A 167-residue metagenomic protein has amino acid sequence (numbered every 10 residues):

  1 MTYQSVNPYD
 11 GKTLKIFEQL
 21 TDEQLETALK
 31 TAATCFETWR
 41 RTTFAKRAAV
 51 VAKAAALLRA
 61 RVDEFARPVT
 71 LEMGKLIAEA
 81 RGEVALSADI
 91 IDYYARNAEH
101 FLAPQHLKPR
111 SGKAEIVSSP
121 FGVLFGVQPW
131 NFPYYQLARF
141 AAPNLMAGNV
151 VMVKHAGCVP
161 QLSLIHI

Functional and structural regions predicted by a protein language model:
M1-G112: N-terminal Rossmann-like NAD(P)+-binding subdomain of aldehyde/semialdehyde dehydrogenases
G11, R47, N144-L145, I167: Hydrophobic alpha-helical segments that mediate membrane insertion or helix-helix packing
A103-H166: Rossmann-like NAD(P) dinucleotide-binding subdomain of oxidoreductase/dehydrogenase enzymes
